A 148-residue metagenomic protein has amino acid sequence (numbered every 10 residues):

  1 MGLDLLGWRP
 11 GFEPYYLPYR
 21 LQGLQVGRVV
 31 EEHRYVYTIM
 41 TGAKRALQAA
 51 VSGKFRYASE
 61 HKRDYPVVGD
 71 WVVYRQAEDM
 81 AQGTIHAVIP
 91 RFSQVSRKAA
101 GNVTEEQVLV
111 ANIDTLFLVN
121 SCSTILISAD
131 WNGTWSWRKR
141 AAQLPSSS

Functional and structural regions predicted by a protein language model:
M1-S128: N-terminal accessory targeting/assembly segments
L118, S147-S148: Structural beta-sheet core signal
A129-K139: Histidine-anchored nucleotide/phosphate-binding helix
